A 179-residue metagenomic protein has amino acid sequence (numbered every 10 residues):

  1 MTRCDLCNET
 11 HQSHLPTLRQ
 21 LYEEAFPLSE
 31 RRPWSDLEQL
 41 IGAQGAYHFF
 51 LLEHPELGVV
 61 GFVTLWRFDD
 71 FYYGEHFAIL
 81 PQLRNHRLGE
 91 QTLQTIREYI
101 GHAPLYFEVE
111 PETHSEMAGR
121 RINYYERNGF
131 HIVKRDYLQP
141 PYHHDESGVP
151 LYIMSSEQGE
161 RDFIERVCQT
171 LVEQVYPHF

Functional and structural regions predicted by a protein language model:
M1-D36, E53, L151, F163-F179: Short amphipathic alpha-helix that is part of the acyltransferase structural core
I41-L51, S147: A short helix-loop-beta-strand connector motif used in the catalytic cores of GNAT acetyltransferases and, in some
L51, L57-W66, F71-A78: Conserved beta-strand in the GNAT
I79, N85-Y99: Conserved acetyl-CoA-binding loop-helix of GNAT-fold acetyltransferases
E90-T92, A118-Y124: Charged helix-capping and loop-helix junction motifs
I100-E116, I122: Conserved GNAT acetyl-CoA-binding A-motif
E108, R121-E146: Conserved catalytic-core motifs of GNAT/GCN5-like acyltransferases
I153-G159: Conserved beta strand-loop-helix elements of the APE1-like EEP
